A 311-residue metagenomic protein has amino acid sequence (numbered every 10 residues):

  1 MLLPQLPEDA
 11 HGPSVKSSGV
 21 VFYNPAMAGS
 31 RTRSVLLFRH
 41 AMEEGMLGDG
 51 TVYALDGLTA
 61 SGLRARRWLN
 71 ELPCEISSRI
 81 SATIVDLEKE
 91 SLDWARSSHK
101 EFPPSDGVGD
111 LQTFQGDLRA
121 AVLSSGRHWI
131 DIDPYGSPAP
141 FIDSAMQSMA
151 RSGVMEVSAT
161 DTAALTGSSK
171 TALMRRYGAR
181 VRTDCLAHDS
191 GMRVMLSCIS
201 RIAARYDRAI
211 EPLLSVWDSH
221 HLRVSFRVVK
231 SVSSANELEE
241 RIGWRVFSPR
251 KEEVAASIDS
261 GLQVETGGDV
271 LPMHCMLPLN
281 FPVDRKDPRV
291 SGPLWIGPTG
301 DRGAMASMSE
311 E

Functional and structural regions predicted by a protein language model:
M1-E311: SAM-dependent transferase fold signal centered on methyltransferase-like domains, encompassing both Class I
